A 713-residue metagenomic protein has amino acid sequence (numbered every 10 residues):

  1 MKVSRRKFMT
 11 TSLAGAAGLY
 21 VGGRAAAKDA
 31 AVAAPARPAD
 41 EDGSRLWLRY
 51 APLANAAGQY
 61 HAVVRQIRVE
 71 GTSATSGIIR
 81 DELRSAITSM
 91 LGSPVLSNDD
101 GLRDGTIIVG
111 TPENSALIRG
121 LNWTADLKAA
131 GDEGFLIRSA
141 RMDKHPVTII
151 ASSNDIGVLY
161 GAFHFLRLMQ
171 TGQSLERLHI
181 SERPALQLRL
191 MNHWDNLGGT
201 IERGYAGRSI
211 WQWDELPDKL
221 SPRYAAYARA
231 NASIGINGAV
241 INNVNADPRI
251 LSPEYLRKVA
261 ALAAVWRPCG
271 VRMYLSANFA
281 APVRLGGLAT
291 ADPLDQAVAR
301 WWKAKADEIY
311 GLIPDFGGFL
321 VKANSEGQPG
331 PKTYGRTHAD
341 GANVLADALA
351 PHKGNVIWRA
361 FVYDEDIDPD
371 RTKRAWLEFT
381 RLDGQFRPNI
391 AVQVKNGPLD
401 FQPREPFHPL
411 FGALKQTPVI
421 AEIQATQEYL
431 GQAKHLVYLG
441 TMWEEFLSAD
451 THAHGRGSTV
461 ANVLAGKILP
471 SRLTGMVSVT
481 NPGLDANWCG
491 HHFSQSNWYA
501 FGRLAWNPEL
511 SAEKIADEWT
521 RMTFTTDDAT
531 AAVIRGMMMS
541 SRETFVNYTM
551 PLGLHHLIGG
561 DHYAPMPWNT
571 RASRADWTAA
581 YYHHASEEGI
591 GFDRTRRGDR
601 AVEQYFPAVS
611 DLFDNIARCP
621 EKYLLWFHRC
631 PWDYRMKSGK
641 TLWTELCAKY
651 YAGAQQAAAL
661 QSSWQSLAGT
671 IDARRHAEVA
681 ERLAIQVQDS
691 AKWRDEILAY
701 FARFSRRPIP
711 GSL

Functional and structural regions predicted by a protein language model:
M1-A16: N-terminal secretory signal peptides and thylakoid transit peptides that target proteins across membranes
G15, Y20, K28-D143, E176-R177: Acidic, contiguous N-terminal accessory segments
Y60, G101, R141-K144, P184-A185 (+3 more regions): Extracellular/periplasmic catalytic domains that process cell-envelope and extracellular macromolecules
V69-S73, V109-N114, A151-S153, A360-V362 (+2 more regions): Structural motif
T72-E82, A86, W123-K303, D307-L320 (+2 more regions): Feature activates predominantly on carbohydrate-active enzymes
L117-I118, V158-G161, T200-E202, F401-P403 (+1 more regions): Short helix/loop capping segments that flank catalytic or ligand/cofactor-binding pockets
E215, P253, G287-D517, T523 (+1 more regions): Catalytic-core regions of glycoside hydrolase
T459-L713: Catalytic domains of carbohydrate-active enzymes that cleave complex glycans
